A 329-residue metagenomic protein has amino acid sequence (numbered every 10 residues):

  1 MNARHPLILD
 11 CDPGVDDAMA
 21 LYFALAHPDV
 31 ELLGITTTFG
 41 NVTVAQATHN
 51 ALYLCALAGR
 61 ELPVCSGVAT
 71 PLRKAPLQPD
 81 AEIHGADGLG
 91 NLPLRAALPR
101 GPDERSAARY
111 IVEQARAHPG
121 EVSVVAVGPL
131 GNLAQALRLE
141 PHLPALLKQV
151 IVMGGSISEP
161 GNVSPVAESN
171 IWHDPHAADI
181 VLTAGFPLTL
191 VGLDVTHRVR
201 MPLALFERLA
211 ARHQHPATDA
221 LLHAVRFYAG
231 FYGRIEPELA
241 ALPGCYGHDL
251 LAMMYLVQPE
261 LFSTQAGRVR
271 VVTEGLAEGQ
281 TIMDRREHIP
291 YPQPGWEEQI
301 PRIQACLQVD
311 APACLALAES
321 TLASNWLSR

Functional and structural regions predicted by a protein language model:
N2-C11, V15-Y53, P93-L203: Active-site histidine-anchored catalytic micro-motif
N2-R4, F23-A24, D29-L32, W172 (+2 more regions): Conformational coupling and interaction surfaces
H5, T48-A117, I300-E319, A323: Metal-dependent C-N hydrolase catalytic cores
D17, H84-A86, N132, H248: Histidine-centered active-site/metal-ligand motif
T37-G40, G67-A69, E274: Acidic/polar N-terminal loop/beta-strand segments that form early-domain functional surfaces
V64, V181, M253: A residue-level signal for conserved active-site and pocket-lining positions in enzyme catalytic cores
L77-G85, S164-E168, F206: Short, surface-exposed amphipathic charged segments that create phosphate/polyanion-binding patches used for binding
